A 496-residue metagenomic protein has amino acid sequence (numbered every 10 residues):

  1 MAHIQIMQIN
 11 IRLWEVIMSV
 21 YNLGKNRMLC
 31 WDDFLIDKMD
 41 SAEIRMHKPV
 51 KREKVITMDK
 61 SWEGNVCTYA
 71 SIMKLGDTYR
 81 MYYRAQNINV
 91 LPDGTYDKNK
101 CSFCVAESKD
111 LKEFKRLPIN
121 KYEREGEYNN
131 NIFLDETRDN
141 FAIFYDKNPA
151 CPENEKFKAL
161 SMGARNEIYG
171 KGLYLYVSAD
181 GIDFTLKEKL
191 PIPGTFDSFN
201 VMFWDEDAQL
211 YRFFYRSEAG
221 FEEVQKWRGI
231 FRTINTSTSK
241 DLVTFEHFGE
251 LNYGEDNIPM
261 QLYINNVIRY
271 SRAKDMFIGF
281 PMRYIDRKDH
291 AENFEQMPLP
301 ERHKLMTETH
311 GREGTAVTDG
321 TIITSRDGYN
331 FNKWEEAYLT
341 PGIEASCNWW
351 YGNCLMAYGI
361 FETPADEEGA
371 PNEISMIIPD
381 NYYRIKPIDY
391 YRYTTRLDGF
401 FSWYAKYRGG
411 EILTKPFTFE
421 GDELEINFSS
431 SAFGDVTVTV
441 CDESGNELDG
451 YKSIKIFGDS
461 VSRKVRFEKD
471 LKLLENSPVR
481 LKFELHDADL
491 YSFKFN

Functional and structural regions predicted by a protein language model:
M1-N496: Carbohydrate-active catalytic/glycan-binding domains of CAZyme proteins, especially the secreted or lumenal ectodomains
